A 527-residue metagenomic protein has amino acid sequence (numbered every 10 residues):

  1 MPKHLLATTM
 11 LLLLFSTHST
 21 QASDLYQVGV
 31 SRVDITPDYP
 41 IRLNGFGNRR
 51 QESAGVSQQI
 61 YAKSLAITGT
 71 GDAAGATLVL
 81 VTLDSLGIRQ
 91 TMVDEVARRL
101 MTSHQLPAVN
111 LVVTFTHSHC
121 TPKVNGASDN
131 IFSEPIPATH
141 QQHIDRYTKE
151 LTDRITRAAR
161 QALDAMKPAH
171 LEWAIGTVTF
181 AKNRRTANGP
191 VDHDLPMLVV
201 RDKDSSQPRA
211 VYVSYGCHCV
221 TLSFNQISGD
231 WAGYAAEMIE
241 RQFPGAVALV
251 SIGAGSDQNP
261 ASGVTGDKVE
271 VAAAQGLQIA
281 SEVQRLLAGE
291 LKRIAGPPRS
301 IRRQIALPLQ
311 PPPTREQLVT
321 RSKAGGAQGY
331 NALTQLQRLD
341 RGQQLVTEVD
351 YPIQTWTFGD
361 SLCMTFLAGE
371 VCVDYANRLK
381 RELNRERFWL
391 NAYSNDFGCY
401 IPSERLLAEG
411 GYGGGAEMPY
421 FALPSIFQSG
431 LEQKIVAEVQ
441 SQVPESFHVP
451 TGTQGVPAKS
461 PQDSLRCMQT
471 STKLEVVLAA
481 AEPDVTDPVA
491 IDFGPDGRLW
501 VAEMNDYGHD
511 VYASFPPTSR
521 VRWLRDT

Functional and structural regions predicted by a protein language model:
M1-H4: Positively charged n-region of N-terminal signal peptides that target proteins for export
A7-T17: Bacterial N-terminal signal peptides
H18-A22: Sec/Tat signal peptide C-region and signal peptidase I cleavage site
S23-T114, T121-A274, L287, I294-F447: Conserved beta-alpha junction segments in alpha/beta enzyme cores
H218, Q278, D506-Y507: Short, solvent-exposed loop/turn segments at secondary-structure junctions
V250, H448-T527: Beta-propeller domains with acidic blade repeats across secreted/periplasmic ectodomains and cytosolic WD/CNH propellers
Q278-S281, R285: Hydrophobic structural segments
